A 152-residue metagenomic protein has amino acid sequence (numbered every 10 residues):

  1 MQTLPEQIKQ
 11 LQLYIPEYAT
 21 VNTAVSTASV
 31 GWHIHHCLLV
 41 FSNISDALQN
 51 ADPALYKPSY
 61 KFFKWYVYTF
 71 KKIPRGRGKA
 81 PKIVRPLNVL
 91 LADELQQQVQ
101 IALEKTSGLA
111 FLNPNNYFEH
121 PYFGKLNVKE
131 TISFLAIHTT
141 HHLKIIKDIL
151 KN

Functional and structural regions predicted by a protein language model:
M1-I8, L13-A28: An N-terminal domain-cap segment
M1-L4, I8, V30, I34 (+3 more regions): Hydrophobic packing residues in well-ordered alpha-helices of helical domains and bundles
Q2, D46-Q97, T106: Short, helix-capping/interhelical loops that line the mouth of catalytic, cofactor-, or ligand-binding pockets
Q7-Y14, V40, Q98, K105 (+2 more regions): Amphipathic, well-ordered alpha-helical segments in soluble domains
L13-P16, P74-G76, A110-E119: Short hydrophobic/aromatic-rich motifs at helix boundaries and adjacent loops
A19-F70, P114-N152: Short, contiguous alpha-helical
K82-I83, Q98-L103, F111-L126: An amphipathic alpha-helical core segment
